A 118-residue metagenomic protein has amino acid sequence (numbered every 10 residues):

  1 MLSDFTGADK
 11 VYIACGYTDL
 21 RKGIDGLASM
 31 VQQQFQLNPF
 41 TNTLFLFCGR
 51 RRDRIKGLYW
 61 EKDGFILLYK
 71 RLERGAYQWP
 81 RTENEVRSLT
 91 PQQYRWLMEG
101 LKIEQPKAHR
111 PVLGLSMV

Functional and structural regions predicted by a protein language model:
M1-V118: Polybasic/polar functional segments that serve as interface/processing modules
